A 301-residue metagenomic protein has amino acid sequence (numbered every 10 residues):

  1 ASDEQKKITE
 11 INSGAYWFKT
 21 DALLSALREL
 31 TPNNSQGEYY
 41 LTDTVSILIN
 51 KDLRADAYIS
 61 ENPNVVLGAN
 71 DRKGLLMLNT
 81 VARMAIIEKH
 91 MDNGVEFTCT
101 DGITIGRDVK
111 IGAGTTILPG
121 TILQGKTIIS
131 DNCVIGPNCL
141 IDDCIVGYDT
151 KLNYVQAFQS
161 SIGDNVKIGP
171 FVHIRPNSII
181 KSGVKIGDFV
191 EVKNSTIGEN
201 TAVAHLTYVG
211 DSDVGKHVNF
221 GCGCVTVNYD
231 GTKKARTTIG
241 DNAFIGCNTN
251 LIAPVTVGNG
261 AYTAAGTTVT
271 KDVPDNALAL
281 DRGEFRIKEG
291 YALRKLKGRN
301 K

Functional and structural regions predicted by a protein language model:
A1-R83: Catalytic-core segments of class I nucleotidyltransferases/pyrophosphorylases that form NMP-activated intermediates
P32, R83-M84, G120, N132 (+1 more regions): Short, solvent-exposed amphipathic alpha-helical segments in soluble enzyme and RNA/protein-processing domains
L48, D52, I86, C222-T226: Conserved NTP-handling cores and scaffolds of large molecular machines
N79-D108, K295-G298: Long, charged amphipathic helices and adjacent flexible linkers at domain junctions
E96-L280, F285-R286: Structural signal for interior beta-strand "rungs" in well-ordered beta-sheet cores of soluble enzyme domains
R282, A292-N300: Long, low-charge, small-residue-enriched segments that form tightly packed helices used for assembly/packing
